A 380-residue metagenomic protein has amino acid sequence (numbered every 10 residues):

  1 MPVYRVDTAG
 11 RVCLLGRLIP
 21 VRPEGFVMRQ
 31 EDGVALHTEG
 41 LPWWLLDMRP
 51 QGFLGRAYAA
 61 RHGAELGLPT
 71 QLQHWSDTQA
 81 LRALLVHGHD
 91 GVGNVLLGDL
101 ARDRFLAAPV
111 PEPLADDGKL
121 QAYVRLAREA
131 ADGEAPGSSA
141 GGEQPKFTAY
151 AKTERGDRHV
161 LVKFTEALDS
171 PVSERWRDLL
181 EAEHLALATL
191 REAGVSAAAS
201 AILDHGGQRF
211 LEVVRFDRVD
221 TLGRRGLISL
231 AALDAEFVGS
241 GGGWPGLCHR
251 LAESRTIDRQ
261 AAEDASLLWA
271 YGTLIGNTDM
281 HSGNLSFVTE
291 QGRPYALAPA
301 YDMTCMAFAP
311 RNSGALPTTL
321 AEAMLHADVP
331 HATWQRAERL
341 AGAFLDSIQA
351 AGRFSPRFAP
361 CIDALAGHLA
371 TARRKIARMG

Functional and structural regions predicted by a protein language model:
M1-G380: Phosphate/dinucleotide-binding and metal-coordinating scaffold of catalytic cores in nucleotide-dependent enzymes
